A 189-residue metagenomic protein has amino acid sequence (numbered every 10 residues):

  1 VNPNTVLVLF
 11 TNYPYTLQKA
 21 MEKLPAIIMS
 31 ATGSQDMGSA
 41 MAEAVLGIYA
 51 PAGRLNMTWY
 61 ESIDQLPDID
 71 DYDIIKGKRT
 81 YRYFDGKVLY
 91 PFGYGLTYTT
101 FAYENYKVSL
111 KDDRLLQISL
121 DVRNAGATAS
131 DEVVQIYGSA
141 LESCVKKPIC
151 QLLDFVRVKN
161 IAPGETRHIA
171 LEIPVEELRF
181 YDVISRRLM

Functional and structural regions predicted by a protein language model:
V1-N2, T128: Glycine-rich phosphate/diphosphate-binding loops that line cofactor/substrate pockets in enzymes
N2-T5, L24-P25: A short helix->loop->beta-strand "cap" motif at the edges of active sites that frequently abuts
F10-D131, Y137-S139, P163-E165: Secreted, periplasmic, or luminal enzymes acting at the cell surface/secretory milieu
A129-I136, P148, Y181-I184: Short, hydrophobic/aromatic beta-strand segments
C144-Y181: Intrinsically disordered, low-complexity Pro/Gly/Ser/Thr-rich segments with frequent PxxP/GP/PP motifs and embedded
R187-M189: Internal, hydrophobic beta-strand segments that form the core of beta-sheet-rich folds
